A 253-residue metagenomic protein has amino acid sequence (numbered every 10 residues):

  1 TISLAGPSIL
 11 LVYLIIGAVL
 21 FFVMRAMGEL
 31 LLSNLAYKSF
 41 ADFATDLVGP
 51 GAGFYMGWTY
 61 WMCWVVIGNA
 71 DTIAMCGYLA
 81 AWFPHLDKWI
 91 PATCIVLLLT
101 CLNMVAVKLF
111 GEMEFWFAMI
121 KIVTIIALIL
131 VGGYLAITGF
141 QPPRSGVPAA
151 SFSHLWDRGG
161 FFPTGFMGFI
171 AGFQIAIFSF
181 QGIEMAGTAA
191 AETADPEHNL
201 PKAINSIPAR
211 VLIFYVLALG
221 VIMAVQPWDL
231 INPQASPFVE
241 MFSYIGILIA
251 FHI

Functional and structural regions predicted by a protein language model:
S3-L4, V12, F21-M104, L109 (+1 more regions): Hydrophobic transmembrane alpha-helices that form the core helical bundles of multi-pass secondary transporters
L11, I15-F22, Y55, T59-M62 (+5 more regions): Lipid-exposed faces of alpha-helical membrane segments in multi-pass integral membrane proteins
Y13, L155-I222, L248-I253: Hydrophobic, membrane-embedded alpha-helices of multi-pass small-molecule transporters
R25-S33, H85, K108-G111, G133-R144 (+2 more regions): Transmembrane helix-loop junctions in multipass membrane proteins, especially transporters and channels
A41-T45, G49, A81, A203-I253: TM-loop-TM module centered on a large, flexible mid-protein loop between adjacent transmembrane helices in multi-pass
A41-T45, T72-A92, T124-A127, T188-I213 (+1 more regions): Helix-loop-helix connectors at the membrane interface of multi-pass transporters/channels
I90-A150, I177-Q181, I204-P208: Membrane-interface loop-to-helix entry segments
P142-A171, D229-I253: Loop-to-helix junctions at membrane interfaces in multi-pass transport proteins
